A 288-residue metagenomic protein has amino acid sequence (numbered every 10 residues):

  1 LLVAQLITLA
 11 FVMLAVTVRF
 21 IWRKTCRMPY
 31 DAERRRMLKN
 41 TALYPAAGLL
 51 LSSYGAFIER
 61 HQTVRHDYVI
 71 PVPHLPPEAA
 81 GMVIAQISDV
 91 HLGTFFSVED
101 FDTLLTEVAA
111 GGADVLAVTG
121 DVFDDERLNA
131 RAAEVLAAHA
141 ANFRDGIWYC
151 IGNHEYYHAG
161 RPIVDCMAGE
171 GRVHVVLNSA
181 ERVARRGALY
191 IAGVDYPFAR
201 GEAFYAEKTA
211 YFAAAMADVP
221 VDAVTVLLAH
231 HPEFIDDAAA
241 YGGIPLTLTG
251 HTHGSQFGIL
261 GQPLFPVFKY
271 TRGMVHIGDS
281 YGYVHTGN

Functional and structural regions predicted by a protein language model:
L1-H61: Non-catalytic terminal accessory segments
V18, G48-A85, F95-E99, T103-T106: C-terminal segment of N-terminal export signals and the immediately downstream linker at the start of the mature
T41, L51-Y68, M167-L177, F268: A short, flexible N-terminal coil/short beta segment enriched in small residues
L75-N288: Soluble catalytic domains of enzymes that build or remodel membrane lipids, polysaccharides, and related
